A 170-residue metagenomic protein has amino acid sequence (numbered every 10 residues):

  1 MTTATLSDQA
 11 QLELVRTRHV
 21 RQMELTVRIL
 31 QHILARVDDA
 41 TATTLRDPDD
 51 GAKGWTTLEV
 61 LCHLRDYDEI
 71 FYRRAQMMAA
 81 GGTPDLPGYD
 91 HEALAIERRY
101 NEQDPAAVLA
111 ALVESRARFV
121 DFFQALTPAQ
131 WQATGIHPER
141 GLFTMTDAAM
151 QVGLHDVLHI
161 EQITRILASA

Functional and structural regions predicted by a protein language model:
M1-I29: Extreme N-terminal tail/first-helix region
T2, L6, R46-L94, V120 (+1 more regions): Short, contiguous alpha-helical
Q11-R21, T43-D49, G81, E102-Q103 (+2 more regions): Solvent-exposed interaction patches of small proteins and small membrane subunits
E13-E24, G54-L61, P105-L109, T146-A149: Amphipathic, non-membrane alpha-helical segments in soluble helical-bundle scaffolds
Q22-T26, Q31-A35, A95-Q132, V152: Acidic/histidine-rich alpha-helical segments that form the ligand environment of transition-metal centers
